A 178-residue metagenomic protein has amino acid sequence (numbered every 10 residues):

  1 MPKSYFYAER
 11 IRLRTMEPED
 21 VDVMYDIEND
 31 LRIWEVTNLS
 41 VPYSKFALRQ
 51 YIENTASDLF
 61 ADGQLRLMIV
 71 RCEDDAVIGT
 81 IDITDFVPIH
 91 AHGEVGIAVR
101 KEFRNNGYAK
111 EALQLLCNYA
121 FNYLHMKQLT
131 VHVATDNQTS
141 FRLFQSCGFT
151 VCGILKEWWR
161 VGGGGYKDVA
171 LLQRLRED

Functional and structural regions predicted by a protein language model:
M1-V21, D30, C72-D178: Acyl-donor (CoA/ACP) binding surface of acyl/acetyltransferases
D26-I27: Conserved catalytic core of Hanks-type protein kinase domains
R32-N54, L65: Conserved GNAT-fold acetyl-CoA-binding loop/helix
S40-V41, Q64, H132, R160: Sparse recognition of residues in long alpha-helices and their boundaries
N54-T55, Y119: A generic secondary-structure signal
D58-D62: Short loop/turn motifs at secondary-structure junctions and domain boundaries
R66-R71: Cytosolic beta-strand hydrophobic patch enriched in CBS
